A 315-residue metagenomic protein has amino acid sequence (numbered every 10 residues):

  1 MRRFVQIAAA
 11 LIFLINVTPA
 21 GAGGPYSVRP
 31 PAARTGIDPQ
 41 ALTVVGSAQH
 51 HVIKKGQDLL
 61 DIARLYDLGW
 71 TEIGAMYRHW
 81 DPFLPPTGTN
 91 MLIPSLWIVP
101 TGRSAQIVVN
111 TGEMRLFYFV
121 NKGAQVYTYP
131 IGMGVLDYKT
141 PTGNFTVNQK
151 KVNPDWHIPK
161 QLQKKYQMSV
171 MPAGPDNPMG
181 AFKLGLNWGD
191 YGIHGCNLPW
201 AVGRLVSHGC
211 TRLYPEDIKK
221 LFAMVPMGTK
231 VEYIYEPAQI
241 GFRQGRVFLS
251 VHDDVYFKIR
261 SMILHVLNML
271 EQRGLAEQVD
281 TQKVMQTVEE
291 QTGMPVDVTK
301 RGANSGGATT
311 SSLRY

Functional and structural regions predicted by a protein language model:
M1-A8: Bacterial N-terminal signal peptides that target proteins for export
A8-N16: Bacterial N-terminal signal peptides
T18-G24: Sec/Tat signal peptide C-region and signal peptidase I cleavage site
A32-D67: Primarily a LysM-type cell-wall glycan-binding module
G36-L42, P94-V109, F242-G245: Intrinsically disordered, low-complexity Ser/Thr-rich linker and spacer segments in cell-wall-related proteins
K54-L84, Q125: LysM (lysin motif) carbohydrate-binding repeats in extracellular/periplasmic proteins that recognize
G56, P86-M91, G228-V231: Loop/turn positions that initiate beta-strands
W97-W200, F222-A223, V251-Y315: Gly/Pro-biased beta-strand-loop elements
